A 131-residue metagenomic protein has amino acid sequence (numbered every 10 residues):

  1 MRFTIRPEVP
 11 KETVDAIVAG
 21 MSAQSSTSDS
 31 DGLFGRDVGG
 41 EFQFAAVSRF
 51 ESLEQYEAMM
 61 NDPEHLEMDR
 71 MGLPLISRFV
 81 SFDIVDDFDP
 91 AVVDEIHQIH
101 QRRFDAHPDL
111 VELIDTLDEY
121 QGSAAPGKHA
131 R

Functional and structural regions predicted by a protein language model:
M1-F44, E51-A58, S77-R131: Short S/T/G/P-rich N-terminal loop/turn motif that feeds into the first structured element of a domain
M60, D69-G72: Short, flexible helix/strand-to-coil boundary loops that buttress conserved ligand/catalytic motifs in alpha/beta
P63-H65: N-terminal soluble domains immediately following signal/targeting peptides that reside in extracytoplasmic
E67-R70, R78-F79: Short arginine-rich
